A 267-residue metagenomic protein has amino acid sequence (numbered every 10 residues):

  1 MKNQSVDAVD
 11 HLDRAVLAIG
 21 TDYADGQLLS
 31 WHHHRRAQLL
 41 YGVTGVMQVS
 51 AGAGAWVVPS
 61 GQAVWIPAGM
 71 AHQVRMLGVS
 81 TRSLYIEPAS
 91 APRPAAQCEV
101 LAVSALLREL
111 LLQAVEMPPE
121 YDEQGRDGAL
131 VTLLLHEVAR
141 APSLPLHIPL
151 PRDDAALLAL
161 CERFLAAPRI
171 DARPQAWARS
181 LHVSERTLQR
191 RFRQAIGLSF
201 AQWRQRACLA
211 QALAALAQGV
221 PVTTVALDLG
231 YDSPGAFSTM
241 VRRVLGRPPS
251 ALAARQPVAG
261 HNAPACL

Functional and structural regions predicted by a protein language model:
M1-V46, A265-C266: Generic protein-terminus/edge-of-domain signal
A53-A68: Short acidic-glycine-tyrosine-enriched beta hairpin
G61, L188, F192, A236-F237 (+1 more regions): Short hydrophobic/aromatic patch on the recognition helix
G69-C98: Ligand-binding loop in jelly-roll beta-barrel domains
A91-E162: Amphipathic alpha-helical segments enriched in hydrophobic/aromatic residues interleaved with Lys/Arg
R126, V131, L144-P174, A178-L181 (+2 more regions): A short, Lys/Arg-enriched amphipathic alpha-helix from helix-turn-helix/homeodomain DNA-binding modules
Q175, Q194-P234, S238, A254-L267: Terminal helix-turn-helix DNA-binding modules in bacterial transcription factors
